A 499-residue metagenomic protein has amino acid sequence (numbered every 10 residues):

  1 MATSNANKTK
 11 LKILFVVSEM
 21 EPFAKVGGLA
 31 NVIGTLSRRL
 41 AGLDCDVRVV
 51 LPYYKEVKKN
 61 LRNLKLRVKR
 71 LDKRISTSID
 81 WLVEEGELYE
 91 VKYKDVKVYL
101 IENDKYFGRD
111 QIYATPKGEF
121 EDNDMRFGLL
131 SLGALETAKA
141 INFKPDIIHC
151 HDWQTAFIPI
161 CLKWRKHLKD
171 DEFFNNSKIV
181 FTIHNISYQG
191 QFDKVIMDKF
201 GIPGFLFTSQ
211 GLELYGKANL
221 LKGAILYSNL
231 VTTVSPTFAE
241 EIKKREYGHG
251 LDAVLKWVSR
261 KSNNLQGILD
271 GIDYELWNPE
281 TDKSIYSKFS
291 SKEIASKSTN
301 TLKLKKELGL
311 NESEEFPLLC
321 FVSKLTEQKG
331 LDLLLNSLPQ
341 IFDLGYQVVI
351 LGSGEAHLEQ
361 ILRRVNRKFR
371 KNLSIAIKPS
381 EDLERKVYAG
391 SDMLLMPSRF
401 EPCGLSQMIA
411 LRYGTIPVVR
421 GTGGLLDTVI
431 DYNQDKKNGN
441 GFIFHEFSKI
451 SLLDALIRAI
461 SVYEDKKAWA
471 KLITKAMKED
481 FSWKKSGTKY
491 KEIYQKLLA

Functional and structural regions predicted by a protein language model:
A2-A499: Catalytic cores of nucleotide-sugar-dependent glycosyltransferases that transfer UDP/GDP/TDP-activated
